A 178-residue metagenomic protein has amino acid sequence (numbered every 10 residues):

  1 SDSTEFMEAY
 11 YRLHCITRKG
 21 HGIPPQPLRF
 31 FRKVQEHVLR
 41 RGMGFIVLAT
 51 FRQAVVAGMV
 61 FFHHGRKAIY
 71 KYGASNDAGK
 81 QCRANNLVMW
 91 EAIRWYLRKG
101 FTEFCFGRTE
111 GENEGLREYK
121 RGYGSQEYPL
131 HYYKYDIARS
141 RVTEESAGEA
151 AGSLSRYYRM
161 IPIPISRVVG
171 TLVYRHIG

Functional and structural regions predicted by a protein language model:
S1-D2, G20-Q26, Q81-A84, H131-I137 (+1 more regions): Short, exposed beta-strand "edge-strand" segments with a Pro/Gly-rich flavor and a Y/T-containing core
S1-Q81: A conserved beta-strand-loop-helix scaffold within acyl/acetyltransferase catalytic domains
F31-V34, K80-Q81, I93-R94, I137-R141 (+1 more regions): Short, intrinsically disordered/low-complexity patches at protein termini and at juxtamembrane boundaries
E36-R40, Y96, G122, E145-A147: Alpha-helix boundary/capping detector
G44-F51, K71-D77, A92-W95, E145-M160: Short secondary-structure transition/capping segments
F51-F61, G79-A84, K99-E103, S155-V169: A short, terminal or domain-edge coil/loop segment
H63-P129, K134: Acyl-donor binding region in acyl/amide transferases
T102, F106-G178: Active-site/acyl-donor-binding loops of N-acyltransferases
